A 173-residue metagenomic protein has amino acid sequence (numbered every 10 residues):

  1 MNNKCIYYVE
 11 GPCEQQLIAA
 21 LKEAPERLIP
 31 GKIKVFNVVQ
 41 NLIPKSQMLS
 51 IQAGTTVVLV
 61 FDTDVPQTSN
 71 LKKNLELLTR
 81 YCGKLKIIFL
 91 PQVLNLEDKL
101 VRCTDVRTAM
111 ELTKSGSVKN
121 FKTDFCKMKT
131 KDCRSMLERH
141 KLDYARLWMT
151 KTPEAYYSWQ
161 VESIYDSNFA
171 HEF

Functional and structural regions predicted by a protein language model:
N2, Q15-P30, K45-V58, V65-F173: C-terminal accessory helical subdomains adjacent to catalytic cores in phosphodiester- and nucleotide-handling enzymes
I6-E10: Short hydrophobic beta-strand that contains or immediately precedes a catalytic carboxylate
G11, T63: Residues immediately flanking
K34-V35, V39, L59: Conserved helicase/translocase motor-coupling segment
N41-I43: N-terminal polybasic phosphate/anion-binding patch
